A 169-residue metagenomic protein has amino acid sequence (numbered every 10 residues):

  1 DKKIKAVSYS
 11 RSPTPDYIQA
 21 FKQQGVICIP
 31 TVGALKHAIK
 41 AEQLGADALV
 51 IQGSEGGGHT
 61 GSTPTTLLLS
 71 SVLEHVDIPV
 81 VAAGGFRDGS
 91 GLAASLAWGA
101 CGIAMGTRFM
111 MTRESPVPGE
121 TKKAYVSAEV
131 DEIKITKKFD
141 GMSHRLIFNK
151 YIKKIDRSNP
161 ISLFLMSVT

Functional and structural regions predicted by a protein language model:
D1-V81, D88-T107: Alpha/beta enzyme core
L67-D77, V81, R87-T169: Conserved active-site-proximal phosphate/metal-binding subdomains
